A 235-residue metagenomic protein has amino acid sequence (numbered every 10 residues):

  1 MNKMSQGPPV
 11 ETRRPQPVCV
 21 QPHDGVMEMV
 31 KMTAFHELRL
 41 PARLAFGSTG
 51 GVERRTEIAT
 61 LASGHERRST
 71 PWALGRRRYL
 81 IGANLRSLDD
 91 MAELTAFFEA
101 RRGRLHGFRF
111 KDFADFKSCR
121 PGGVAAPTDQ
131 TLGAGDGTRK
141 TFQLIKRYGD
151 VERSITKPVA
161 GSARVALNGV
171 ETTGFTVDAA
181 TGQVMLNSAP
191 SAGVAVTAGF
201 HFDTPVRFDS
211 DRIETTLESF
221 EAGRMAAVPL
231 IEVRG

Functional and structural regions predicted by a protein language model:
M1-M4, M27: Methionine residue identity
Q6-Q16: Positively charged N-terminal leader segments that act as targeting/secretion signals
C19, M27-F98, R104-L105, T204-G223: Solvent-exposed edge beta-strands and adjacent loop segments that serve as assembly or binding interfaces
F35, T95-G174, F202-G235: Extended beta-strand solenoid/passenger and fiber regions
R78, A160-R164, G193: Exposed beta-strand and adjacent loop surfaces of beta-rich binding modules that mediate intermolecular recognition
L85, K146-Y148, M185-A192, R234: Secondary-structure transition/turn motif
V170-G193: A surface-exposed beta-strand-loop module
A195-F202: Short, hydrophobic/aromatic-enriched beta-strand segments in well-ordered soluble domains
